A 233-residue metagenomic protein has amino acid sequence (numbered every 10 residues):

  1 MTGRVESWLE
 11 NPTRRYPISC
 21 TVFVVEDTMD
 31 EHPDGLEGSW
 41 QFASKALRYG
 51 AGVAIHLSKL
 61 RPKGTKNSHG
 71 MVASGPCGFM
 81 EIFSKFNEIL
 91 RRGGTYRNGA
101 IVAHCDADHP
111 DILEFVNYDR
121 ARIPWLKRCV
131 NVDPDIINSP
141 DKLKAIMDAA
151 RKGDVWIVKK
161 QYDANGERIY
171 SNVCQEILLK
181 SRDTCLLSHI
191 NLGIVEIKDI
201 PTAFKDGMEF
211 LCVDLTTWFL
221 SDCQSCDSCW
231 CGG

Functional and structural regions predicted by a protein language model:
M1-G233: Extended catalytic cores of very large enzyme megasubunits
